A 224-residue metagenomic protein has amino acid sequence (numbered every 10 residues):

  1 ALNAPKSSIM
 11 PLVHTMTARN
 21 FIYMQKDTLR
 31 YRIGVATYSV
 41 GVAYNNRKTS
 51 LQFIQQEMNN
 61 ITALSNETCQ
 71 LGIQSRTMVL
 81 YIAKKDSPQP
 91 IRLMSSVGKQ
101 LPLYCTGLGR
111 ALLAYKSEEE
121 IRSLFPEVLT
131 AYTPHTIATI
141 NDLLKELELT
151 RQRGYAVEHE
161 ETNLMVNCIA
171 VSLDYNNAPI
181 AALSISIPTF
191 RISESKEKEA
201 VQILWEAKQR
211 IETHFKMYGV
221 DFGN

Functional and structural regions predicted by a protein language model:
A1, F53-L64, R153, R210 (+1 more regions): Amphipathic alpha-helical regulatory segments at dimerization interfaces that relay allosteric signals between sensory
A1-Q52, T213: N-terminal helix-turn-helix
I22-M24, L71-G72, L173: A structural signal for short hydrophobic beta-strand segments in well-ordered beta-sheet cores
K26, V35, S75, Y175 (+1 more regions): A cytosolic small-molecule/anion-sensing beta-strand core signal
R32-E127: Amphipathic alpha-helical effector-binding/dimerization core of metabolite-sensing transcriptional regulators
E120-F125, K208-N224: Cysteine/selenocysteine-centered motifs that mediate thiol-based redox chemistry or coordinate metal-sulfur cofactors
Y132: Conserved acidic, metal-coordinating active-site core of Asp-based, Mg2+-dependent phosphoryl-transfer enzymes
H135-R210: Extended hydrophobic
